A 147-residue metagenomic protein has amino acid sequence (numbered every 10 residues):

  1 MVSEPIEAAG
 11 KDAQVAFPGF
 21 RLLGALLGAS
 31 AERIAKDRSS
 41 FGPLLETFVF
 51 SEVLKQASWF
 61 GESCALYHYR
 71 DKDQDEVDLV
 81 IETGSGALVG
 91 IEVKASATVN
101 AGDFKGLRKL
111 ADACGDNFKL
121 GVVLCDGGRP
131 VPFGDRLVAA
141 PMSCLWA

Functional and structural regions predicted by a protein language model:
M1-L88: Accessory nucleic acid-recognition modules appended to NTPase machines
A25-L26, N100-A101, P130-G134: Switch/connector loops and helix/strand junctions flanking conserved nucleotide-binding motifs in nucleotide-processing
S58-W59, K109-N117: Arginine/glycine-rich "motif VI" loop of SF2 helicases in the C-terminal RecA-like domain
I81, V89-G90, K105-K109: Low-complexity, glycine/alanine/valine/leucine- and proline-rich hydrophobic stretches
V89-T98: Active-site ExK catalytic segment of metal-dependent nucleases
A97-L107: Active-site-adjacent loop/helix micro-motif of nuclease/hydrolase catalytic cores
K119-C125: Short, hydrophobic beta-strand segments that form beta-sheet elements in well-ordered domains
D126-A147: Domain-level recognition of nuclease-like catalytic cores that cleave nucleotide substrates
